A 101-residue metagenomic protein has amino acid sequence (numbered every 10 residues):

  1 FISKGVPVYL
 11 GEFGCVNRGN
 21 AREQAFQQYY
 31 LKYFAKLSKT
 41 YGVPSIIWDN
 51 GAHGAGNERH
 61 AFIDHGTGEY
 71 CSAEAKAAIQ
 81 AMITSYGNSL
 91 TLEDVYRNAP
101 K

Functional and structural regions predicted by a protein language model:
F1-V16, K39: Glycoside hydrolase catalytic-domain groove-lining segments
N20-K101: Aromatic-rich peripheral "rim/lid" segments of glycoside hydrolase catalytic domains that contact and position glycan
